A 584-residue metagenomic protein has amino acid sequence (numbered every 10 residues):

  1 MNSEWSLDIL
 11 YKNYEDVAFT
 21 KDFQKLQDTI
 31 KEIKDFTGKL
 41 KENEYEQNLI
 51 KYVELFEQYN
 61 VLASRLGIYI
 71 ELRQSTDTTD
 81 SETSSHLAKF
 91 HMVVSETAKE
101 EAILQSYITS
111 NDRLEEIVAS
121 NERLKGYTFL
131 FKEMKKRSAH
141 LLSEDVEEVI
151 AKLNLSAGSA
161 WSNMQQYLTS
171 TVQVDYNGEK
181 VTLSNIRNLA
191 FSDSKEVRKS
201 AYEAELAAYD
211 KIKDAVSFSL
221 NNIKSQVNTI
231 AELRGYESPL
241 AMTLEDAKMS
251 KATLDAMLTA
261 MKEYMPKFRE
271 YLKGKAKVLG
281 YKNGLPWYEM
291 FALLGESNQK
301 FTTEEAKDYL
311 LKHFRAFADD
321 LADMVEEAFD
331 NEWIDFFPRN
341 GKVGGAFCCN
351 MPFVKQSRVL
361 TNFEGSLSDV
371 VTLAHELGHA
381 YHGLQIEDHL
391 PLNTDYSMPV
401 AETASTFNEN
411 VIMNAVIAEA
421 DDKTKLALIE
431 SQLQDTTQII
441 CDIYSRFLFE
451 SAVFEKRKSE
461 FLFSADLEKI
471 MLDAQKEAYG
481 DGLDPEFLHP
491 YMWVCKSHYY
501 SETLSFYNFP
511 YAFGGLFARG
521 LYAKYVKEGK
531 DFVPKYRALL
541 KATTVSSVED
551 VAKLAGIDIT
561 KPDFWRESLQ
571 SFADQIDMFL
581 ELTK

Functional and structural regions predicted by a protein language model:
M1-E296, E581-K584: A well-structured
L104, F129-L141, K277, G284-L285 (+6 more regions): C-terminal, non-catalytic "cap/extension" segments appended to globular domains
G235, E364-L384, S405, N410 (+2 more regions): Active-site recognition of the HExxH zinc-binding catalytic motif
V278-A316, A322, C348, H382 (+4 more regions): Long, K/E/R/D-enriched contiguous segments that form extended
N298-T303, V354-A374: Short pre-active-site segment immediately N-terminal to the catalytic Zn-binding motif
Q299-F301, I334-Q356: Catalytic zinc-binding patch centered on the HExxH motif and its immediate surroundings that defines zinc-dependent
A316-D323, C349, H379, G383-L390 (+1 more regions): Conserved helix-loop functional segments at active or binding sites
S397-T424, Q432-Q434, Q438, G514: Post-HExxH zinc-binding segment in Zn-dependent metallohydrolases
